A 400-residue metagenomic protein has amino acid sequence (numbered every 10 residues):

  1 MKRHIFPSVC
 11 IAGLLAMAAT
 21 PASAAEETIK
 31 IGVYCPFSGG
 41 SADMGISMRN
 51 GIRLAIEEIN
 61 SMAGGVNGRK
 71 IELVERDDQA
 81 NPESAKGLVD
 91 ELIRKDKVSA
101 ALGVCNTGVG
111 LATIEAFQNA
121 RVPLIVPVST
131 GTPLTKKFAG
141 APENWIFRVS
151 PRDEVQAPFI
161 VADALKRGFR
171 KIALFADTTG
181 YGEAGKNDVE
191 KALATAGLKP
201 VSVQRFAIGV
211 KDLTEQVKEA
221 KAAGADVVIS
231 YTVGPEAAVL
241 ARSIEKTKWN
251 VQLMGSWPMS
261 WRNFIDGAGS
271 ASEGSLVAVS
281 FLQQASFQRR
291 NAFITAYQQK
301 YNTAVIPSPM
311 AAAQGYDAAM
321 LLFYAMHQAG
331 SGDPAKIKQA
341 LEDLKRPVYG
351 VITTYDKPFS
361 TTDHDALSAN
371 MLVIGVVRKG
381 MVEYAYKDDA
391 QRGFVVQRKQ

Functional and structural regions predicted by a protein language model:
K2-P7, A24-Q400: Extracytosolic ligand-binding ectodomains
S8-A18: Bacterial N-terminal signal peptides
